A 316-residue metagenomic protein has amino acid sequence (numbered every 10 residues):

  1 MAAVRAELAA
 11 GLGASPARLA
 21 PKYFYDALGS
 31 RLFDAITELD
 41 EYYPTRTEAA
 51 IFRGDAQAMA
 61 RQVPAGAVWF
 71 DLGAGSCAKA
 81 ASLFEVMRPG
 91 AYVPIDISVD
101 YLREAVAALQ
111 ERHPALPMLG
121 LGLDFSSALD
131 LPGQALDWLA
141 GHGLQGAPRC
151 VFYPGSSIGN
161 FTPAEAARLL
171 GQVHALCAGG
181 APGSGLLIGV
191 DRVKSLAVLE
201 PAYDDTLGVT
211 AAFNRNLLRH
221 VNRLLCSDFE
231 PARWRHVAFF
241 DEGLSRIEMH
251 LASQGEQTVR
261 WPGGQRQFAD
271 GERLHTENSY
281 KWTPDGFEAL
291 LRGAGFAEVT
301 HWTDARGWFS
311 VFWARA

Functional and structural regions predicted by a protein language model:
P16-G66: Class I SAM-dependent methyltransferase Rossmann-like catalytic core, especially the SAM/SAH-binding loop
G66-G75: Conserved class I S-adenosyl-L-methionine
S76-R88: Conserved SAM-binding loop of SAM-dependent methyltransferases across substrates and taxa, primarily the Class I
S98-V99: Conserved SAM/SAH-binding beta-strand->alpha-helix loop
H113-S127: Conserved SAM-binding strand-loop segment of SAM-dependent methyltransferases
N160-V173: A short, conserved alpha-helix within the catalytic core of class I
C177-V193: Conserved beta-strand signature within the Rossmann-like core of class I S-adenosyl-L-methionine
V198-Y280, P284, E288-F296: Substrate-binding/catalytic lobe of Class I Rossmann-like enzymes that use SAM or dcSAM, i.e., the mid-to-C-terminal
